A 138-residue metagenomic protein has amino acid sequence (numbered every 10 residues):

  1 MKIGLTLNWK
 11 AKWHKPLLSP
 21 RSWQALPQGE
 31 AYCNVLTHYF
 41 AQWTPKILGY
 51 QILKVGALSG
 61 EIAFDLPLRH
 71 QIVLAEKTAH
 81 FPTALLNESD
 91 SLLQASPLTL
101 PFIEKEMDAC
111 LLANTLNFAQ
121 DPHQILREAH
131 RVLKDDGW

Functional and structural regions predicted by a protein language model:
K2-K46: Class I SAM-dependent methyltransferase Rossmann-like catalytic core, especially the SAM/SAH-binding loop
H38, W43-L100: Class I SAM-dependent methyltransferase SAM/SAH-binding core
A84, D121-P122: Conserved catalytic-core motifs of eukaryotic protein kinase domains, centered on the activation segment
P101-I103, Q120: GHKL-family ATP-binding catalytic core of two-component histidine kinases
C110-L111: Hydrophobic beta-strand segment of the Class I
N114-D121: A short His-aromatic
H123-W138: A short glycine-rich, Lys/Arg-flanked "PGG" loop and its adjoining helix->strand segment in the class I
